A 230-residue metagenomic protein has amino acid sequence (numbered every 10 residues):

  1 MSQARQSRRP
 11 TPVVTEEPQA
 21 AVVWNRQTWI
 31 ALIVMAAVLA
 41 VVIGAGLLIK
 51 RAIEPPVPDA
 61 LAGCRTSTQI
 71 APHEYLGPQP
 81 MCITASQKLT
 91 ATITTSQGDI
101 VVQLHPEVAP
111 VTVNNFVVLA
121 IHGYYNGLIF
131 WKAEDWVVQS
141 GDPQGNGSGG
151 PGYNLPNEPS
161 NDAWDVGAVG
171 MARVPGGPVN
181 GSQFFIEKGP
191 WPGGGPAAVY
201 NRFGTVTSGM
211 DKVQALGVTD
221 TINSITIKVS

Functional and structural regions predicted by a protein language model:
M1-S230: Cyclophilin-like peptidyl-prolyl cis-trans isomerases
